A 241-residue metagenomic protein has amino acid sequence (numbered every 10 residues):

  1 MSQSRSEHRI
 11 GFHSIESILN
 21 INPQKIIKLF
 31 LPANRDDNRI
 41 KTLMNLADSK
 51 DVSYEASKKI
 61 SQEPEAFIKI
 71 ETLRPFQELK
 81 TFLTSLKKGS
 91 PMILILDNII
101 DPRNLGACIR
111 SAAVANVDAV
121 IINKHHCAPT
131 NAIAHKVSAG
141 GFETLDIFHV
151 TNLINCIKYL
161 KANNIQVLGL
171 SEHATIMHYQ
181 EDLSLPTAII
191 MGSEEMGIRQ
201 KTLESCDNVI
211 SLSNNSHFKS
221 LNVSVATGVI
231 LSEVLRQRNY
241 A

Functional and structural regions predicted by a protein language model:
M1-L86: N-terminal positively charged helical leader segments and presequences
H13, L31, D48, V52 (+1 more regions): RNA substrate-binding interface of SAM-dependent RNA methyltransferases
E16, I21, H135-A139, L203-A241: Structured adenosyl-cofactor binding patch, chiefly the S-adenosyl-L-methionine
R35, I60, I70-T72, I100 (+3 more regions): Short glycine-rich anion-binding loops that position phosphate/pyrophosphate groups of nucleotides and phosphorylated
R39-I40, C127-I133, M196-T202: Short, glycine/polar-rich helix-capping loops at beta-to-alpha or helix-loop-helix junctions that flank or form
S61-I70, G141-F142, S184-G192: Short basic, glycine-rich beta-strand/loop surfaces that mediate nucleic-acid
L168-N222: Active-site/ligand-binding-proximal alpha/beta "capping" segment
